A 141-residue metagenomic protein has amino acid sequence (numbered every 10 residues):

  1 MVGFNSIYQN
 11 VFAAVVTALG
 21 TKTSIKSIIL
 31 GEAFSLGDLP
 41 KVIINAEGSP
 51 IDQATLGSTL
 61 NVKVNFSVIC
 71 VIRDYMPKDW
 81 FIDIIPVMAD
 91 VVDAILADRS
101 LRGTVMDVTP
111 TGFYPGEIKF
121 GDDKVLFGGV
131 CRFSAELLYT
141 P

Functional and structural regions predicted by a protein language model:
M1-L36, E47-P141: Charged, amphipathic alpha-helical segments and their flanking helix caps
I44: Two-metal-ion RNase H-like nuclease active-site motif
